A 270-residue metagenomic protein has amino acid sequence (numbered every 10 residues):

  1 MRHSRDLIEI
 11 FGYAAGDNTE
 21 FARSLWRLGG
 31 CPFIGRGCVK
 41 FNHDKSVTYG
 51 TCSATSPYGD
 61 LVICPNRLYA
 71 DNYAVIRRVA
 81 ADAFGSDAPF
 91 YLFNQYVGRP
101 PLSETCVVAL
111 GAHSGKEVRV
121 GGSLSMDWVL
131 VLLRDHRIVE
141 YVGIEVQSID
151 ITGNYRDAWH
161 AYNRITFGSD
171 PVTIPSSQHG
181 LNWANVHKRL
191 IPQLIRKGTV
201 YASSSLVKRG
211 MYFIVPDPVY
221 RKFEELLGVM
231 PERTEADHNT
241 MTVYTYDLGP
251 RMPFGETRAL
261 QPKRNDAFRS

Functional and structural regions predicted by a protein language model:
M1-G35, V39-F41, T166-S270: Non-catalytic C-terminal interaction segments of nucleic acid-processing enzymes
M1-V118, S270: Nuclease-adjacent, charged terminal/linker segments that flank catalytic cores
A15, Q95-G98, L130, G143 (+1 more regions): Intrinsically disordered, low-complexity regions enriched in small/polar residues
R99-K116, I144, I174-L181, V186 (+1 more regions): Low-complexity, serine/threonine/proline-enriched polar segments
L102-Y141: Extracellular-facing segments of soluble proteins and assemblies that are Gly/Ser/Thr-biased and enriched in aromatics
L124, V131, V146-Q147, F213-P218: Short His-Asn-centered micro-motif
L130-H160, S169: Active-site beta-strand-loop-beta-strand hairpin of nuclease catalytic cores that positions key catalytic residues
